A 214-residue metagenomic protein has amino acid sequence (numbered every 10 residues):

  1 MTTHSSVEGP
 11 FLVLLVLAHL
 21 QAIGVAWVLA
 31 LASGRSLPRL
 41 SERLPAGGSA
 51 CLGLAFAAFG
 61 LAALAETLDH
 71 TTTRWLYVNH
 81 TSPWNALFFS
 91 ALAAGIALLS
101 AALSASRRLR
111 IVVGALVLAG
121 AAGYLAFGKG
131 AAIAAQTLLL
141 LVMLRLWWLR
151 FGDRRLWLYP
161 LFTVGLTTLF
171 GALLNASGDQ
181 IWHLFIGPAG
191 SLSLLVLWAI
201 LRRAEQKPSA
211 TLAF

Functional and structural regions predicted by a protein language model:
M1-V78, P208-F214: N-terminal topogenic module of multi-pass integral membrane proteins
F11-A18, C51-L61, T81-F88, V112 (+4 more regions): Physicochemical signature of membrane-embedded alpha-helices that form the seven-helix bundle of GPCRs, emphasizing
L17-L31, F88-A102, L138-R145, G187-E205: Hydrophobic cores of alpha-helical transmembrane segments in multi-pass inner/ER membrane proteins, independent
G47, R107-L109, R155: Membrane-helix interface segments
F56-F59, A94-A97, Q136-L139, M143 (+1 more regions): Hydrophobic alpha-helical membrane segments, chiefly transmembrane helices and signal peptide h-regions, characterized
A57-A65, A115-F127, L161-L174: Aromatic-anchored segments of alpha-helical transmembrane domains
H80-R150: Membrane-proximal helix-loop-helix units in multi-pass membrane proteins
L146-F214: C-terminal transmembrane-bundle signature of multipass membrane proteins, characterized by strong activation on
